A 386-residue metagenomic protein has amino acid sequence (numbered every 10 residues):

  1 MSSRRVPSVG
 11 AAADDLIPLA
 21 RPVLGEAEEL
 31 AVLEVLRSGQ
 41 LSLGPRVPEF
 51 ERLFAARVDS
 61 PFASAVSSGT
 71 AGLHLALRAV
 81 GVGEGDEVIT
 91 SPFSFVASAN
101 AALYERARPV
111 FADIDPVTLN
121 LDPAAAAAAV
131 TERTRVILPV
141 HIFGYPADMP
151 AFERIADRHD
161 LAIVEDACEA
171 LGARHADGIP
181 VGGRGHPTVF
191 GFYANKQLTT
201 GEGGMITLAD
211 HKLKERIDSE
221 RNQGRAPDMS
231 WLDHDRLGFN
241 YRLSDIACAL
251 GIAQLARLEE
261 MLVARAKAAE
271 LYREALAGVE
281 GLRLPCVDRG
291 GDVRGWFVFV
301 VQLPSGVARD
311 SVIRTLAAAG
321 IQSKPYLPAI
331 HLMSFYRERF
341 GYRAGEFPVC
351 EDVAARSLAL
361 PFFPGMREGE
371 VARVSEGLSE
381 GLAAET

Functional and structural regions predicted by a protein language model:
M1-L41, P45, P361: N-terminal "arm"/small-domain region of PLP-dependent enzymes with the aminotransferase-like
Q40-E87, S98-E105, F111-D113: Phosphate-binding glycine-rich loop
P48-R52, S60-A63, A124, V136-V140 (+4 more regions): PLP-dependent aminotransferase class I/II
S64, I89, V110, I163-V164 (+3 more regions): Structural detector of well-ordered beta-strand residues that form the stable sheet scaffold of enzyme domains
R78-A167, R174: PLP-dependent aminotransferase-like
E165-T200, D228-D235: Conserved active-site segment immediately N-terminal to the catalytic lysine that forms the internal aldimine
G183-N222, D245: Active-site PLP attachment segment
